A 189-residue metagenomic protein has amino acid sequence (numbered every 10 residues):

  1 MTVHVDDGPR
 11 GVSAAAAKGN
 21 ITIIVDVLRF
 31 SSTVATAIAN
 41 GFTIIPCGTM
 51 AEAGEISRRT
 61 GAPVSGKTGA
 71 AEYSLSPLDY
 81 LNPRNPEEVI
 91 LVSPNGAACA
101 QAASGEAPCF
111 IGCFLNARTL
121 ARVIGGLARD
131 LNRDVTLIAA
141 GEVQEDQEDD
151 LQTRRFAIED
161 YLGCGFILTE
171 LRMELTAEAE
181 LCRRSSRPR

Functional and structural regions predicted by a protein language model:
R10-A15, I21-T36: Short acidic, Gly/Ser-rich segments with clustered Asp/Glu that frequently serve as metal-coordination loops in enzyme
V25-S32, G48-E52, P94, L115 (+3 more regions): Conserved active-site and cofactor/substrate-binding residues in soluble primary-metabolism enzymes
V34, R122, Q147-D149: A short acidic (Asp/Glu
N40, P46-I138, E142: Acidic/Gly/His-enriched mid-domain segments of enzyme catalytic cores or analogous surface patches that mediate
T60, L75-P108, D149-D150, R154-R189: Long, charged alpha-helical interface segments
L131-D146, F156-C164: Hydrophobic, aromatic-enriched interface-forming segments
